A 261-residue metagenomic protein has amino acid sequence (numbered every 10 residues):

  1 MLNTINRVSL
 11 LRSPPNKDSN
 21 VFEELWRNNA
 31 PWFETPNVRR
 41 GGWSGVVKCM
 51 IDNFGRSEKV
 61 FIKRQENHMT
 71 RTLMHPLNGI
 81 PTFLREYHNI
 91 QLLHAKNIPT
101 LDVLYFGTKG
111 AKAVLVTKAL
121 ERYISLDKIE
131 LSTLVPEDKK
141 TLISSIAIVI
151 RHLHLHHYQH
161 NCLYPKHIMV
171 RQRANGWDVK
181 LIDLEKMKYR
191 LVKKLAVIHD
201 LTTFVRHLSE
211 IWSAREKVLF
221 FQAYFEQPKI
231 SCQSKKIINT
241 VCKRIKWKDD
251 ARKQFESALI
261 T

Functional and structural regions predicted by a protein language model:
M1-N37, K248, E256: Juxta-kinase regulatory segment immediately upstream of eukaryotic protein kinase catalytic domains
E24-S125, I148-H156, H160, S257 (+1 more regions): Conserved ATP-binding subdomain of kinase catalytic cores across diverse folds
V114-A119, W177-D183: A short beta-strand motif that forms the metal-chelation/ATP-contact edge of phosphoryl-transfer active sites
S125-V135: AlphaC helix of the protein kinase catalytic domain
D138-V149: Conserved alphaE helix
L163-V170: Hydrophobic residue at the +6 position relative to the catalytic HRD Asp in the kinase catalytic loop
V170-G176: Activation-loop N-terminal segment of eukaryotic-like protein kinases
K180-S257: C-lobe/activation-segment region of protein kinase-like
